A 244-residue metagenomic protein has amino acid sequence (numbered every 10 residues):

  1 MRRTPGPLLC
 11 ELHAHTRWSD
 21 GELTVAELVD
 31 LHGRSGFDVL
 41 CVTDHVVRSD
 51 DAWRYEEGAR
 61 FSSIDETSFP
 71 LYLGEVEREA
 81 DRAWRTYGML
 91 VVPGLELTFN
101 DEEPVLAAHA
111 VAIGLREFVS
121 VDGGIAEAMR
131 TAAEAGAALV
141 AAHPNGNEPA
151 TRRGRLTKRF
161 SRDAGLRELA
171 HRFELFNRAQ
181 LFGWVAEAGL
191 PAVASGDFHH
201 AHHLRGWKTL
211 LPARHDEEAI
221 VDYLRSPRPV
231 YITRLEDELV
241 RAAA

Functional and structural regions predicted by a protein language model:
M1-H15, V25-D30, D101-R116, R130 (+1 more regions): Charged catalytic cores and adjacent phosphate/nucleic-acid-binding surfaces used for phosphate/nucleic-acid chemistry
M1-P93, L97-T98, A126-M129, H202: An N-terminally biased module of ancient metal coordination in phosphate/nucleic-acid-related enzymes
L40-V42, V140-A141, E174: Conserved beta-strand positions in the central sheet of alpha/beta enzyme cores
H45-V46, P144, F198: Short, ordered loop/turn segments at secondary-structure junctions
V91, L139-V140, A192: Hydrophobic beta-strand scaffold residues
A107, A133-A137, A141-P144: Internal, conserved structured core segments that host functional sites
E117-D122: Short helix-loop capping/hinge motifs at secondary-structure junctions, enriched in acidic/polar residues
